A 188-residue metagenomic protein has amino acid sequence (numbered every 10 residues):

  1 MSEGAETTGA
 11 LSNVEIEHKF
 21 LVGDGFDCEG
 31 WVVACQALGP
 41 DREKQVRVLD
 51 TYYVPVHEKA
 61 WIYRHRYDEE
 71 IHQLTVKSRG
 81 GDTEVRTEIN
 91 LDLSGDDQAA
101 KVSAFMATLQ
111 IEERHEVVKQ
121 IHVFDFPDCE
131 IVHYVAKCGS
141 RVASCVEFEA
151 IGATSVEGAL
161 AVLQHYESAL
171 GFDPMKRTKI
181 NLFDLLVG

Functional and structural regions predicted by a protein language model:
S2-D128, F172-G188: N-terminal strand-loop-strand beta-hairpin
E15, G25-G30, A143, L160-Y166: Glyoxalase I/VOC metalloenzyme domain signal
H72-G81, A143-S155: Short, surface-exposed, charge-dense and proline/glycine-enriched linear segments
H115-G152: Conserved, surface-exposed functional patches that form binding/active-site neighborhoods
I151-L186: Mixed-charge, glycine-accented linear interaction segment located at domain edges/termini
